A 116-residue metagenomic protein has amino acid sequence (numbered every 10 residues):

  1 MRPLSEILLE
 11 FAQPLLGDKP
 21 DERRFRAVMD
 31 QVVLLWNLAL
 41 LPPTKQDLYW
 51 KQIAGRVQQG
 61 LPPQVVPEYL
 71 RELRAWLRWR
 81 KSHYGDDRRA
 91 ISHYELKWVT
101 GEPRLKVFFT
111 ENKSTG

Functional and structural regions predicted by a protein language model:
R2-G116: Terminal non-globular linear segments
